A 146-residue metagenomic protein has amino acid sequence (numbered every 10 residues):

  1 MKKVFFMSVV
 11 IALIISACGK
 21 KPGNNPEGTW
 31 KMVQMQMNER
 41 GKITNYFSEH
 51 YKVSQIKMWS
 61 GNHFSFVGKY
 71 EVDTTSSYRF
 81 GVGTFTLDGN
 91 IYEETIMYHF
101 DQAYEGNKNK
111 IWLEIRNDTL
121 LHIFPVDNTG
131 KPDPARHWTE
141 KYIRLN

Functional and structural regions predicted by a protein language model:
V4-L13: Sec-dependent N-terminal signal peptides
S16-F80, E93-N146: Lipid interaction determinants
